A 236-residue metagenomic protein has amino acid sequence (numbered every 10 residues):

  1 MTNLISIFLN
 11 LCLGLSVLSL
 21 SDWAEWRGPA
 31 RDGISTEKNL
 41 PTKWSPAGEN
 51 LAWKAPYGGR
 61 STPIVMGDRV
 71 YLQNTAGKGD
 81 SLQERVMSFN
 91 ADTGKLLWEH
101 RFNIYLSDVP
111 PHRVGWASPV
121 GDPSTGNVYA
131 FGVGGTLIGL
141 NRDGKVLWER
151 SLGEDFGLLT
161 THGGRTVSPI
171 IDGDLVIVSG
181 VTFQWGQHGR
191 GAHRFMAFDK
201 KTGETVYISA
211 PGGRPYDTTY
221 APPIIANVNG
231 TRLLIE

Functional and structural regions predicted by a protein language model:
M1-N3: N-terminal secretory signal peptides that target proteins for export/translocation
S6-S16: Bacterial N-terminal signal peptides
S19-E236: Noncatalytic, solvent-exposed loop/strand surfaces of beta-propeller-type extracellular/periplasmic domains
